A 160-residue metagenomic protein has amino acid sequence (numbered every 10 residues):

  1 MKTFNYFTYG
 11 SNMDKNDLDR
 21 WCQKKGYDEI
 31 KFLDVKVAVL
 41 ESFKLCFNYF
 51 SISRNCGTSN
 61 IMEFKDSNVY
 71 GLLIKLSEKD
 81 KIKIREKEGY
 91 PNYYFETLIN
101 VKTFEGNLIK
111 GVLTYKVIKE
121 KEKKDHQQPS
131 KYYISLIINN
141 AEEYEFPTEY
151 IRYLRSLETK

Functional and structural regions predicted by a protein language model:
M1-K160: Glycine-aromatic micro-motifs
